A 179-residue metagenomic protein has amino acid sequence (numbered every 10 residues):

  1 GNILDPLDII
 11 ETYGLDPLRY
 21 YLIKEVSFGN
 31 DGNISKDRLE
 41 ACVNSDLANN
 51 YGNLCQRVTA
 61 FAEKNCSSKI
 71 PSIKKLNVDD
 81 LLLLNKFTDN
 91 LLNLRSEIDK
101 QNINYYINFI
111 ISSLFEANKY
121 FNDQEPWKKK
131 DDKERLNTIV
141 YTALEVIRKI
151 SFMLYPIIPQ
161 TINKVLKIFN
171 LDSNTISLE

Functional and structural regions predicted by a protein language model:
G1-L81, D172-E179: Catalytic adenosine-cofactor/nucleotide-binding cores of aminoacyl-tRNA synthetases and other
I3, K36, T88-L92, I147: Residue-level signal for cytosolic alpha-helical hairpin/rod architecture
D8-E11, Y20, A41, A60 (+8 more regions): Charged/polar, solvent-exposed surface patches and flexible loops
I9-I10, L39-N50, D79-F87, D99-F109 (+1 more regions): Secondary-structure capping and boundary motifs in well-ordered enzyme cores
G32, S96, Q101, I111-E179: Basic, alpha-helical terminal appendages of large translation-related enzymes
C55-L94, L114, N118-K133: Conserved, charged catalytic cores of large soluble enzymes
